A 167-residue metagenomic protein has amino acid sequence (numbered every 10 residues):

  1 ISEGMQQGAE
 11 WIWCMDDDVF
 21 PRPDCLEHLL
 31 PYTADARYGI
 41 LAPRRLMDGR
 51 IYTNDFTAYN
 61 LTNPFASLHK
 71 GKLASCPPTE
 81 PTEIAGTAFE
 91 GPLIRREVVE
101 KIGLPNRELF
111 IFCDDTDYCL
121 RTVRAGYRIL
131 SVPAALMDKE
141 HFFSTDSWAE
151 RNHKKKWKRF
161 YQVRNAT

Functional and structural regions predicted by a protein language model:
I1-Q7: Glycine-rich, basic loop-to-helix element that forms the pyrophosphate-binding segment of sugar-nucleotide handling
A9, A36-Y38, Y127: Short, high-confidence coil segments that cap the C-terminus of an alpha-helix and link into the following beta-strand
A9-D18: Short beta-strand-to-loop acidic/aromatic patch adjacent to the donor-nucleotide binding site
D18-F20, L109: Acidic metal-phosphate-binding loop of nucleotide-sugar-dependent transferases
D24-T57: Conserved donor NDP-sugar-binding/catalytic core segment of glycosyltransferases
A74-I94: A recurrent flexible, glycine/aromatic-enriched loop bordering the glycosyltransferase active site that acts as
P92, V98-G103, E108-A135: A short, conserved alpha-helix in the catalytic core of glycosyltransferases
L120, R128-T167: Active-site-adjacent helix/loop segment of glycosyltransferases that harbors family-specific signature motifs
